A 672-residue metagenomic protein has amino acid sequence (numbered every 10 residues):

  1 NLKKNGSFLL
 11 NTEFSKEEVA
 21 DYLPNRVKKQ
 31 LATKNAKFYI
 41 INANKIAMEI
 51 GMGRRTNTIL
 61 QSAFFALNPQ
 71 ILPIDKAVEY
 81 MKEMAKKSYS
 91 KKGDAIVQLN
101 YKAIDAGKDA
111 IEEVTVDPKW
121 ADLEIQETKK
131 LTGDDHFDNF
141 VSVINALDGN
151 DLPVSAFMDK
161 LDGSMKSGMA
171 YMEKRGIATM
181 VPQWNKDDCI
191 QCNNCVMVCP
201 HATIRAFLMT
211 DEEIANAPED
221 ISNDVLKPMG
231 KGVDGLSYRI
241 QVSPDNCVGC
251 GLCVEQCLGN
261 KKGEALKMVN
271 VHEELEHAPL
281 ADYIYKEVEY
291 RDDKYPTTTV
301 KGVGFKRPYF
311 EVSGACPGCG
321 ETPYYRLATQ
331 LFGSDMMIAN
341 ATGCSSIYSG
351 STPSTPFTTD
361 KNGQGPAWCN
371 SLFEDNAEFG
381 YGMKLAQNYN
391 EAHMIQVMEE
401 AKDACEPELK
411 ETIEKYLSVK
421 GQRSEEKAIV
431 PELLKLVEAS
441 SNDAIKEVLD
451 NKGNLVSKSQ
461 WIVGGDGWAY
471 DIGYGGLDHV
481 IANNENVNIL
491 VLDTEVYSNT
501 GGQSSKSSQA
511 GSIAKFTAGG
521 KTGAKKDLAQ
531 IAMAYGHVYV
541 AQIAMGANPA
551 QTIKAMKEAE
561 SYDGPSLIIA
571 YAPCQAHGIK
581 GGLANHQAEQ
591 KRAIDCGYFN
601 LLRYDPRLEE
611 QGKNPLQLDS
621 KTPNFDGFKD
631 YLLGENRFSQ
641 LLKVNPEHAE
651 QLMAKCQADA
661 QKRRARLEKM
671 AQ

Functional and structural regions predicted by a protein language model:
N1-I144, A215-E219, Q503, A510-K515 (+1 more regions): Active-site cofactor/cluster-binding pocket
L2, Q30-T33, R175-I177, G232-D234 (+5 more regions): Solvent-exposed alpha-helices and their adjacent loops that cap or buttress functional pockets in soluble metabolic
S7-E13, A341, I489-D493: Short internal beta-strands
V19-L23, I50-G53, V116, N194 (+12 more regions): Short acidic, glycine/serine/threonine-rich loops at helix termini
I74-M81, A85, S90-N246, V254-M337 (+9 more regions): Ferredoxin-type iron-sulfur electron-transfer modules and their immediate structural context
Q98, K186, P317, G467-D471 (+1 more regions): Active-site glycine- and acidic-residue-rich loops that bind and position anionic ligands or nucleotide-like cofactors
C344, G465-G467: Active-site metal-binding loops of divalent metal-dependent hydrolases
N442, E447-V448, N454-I462, D471-V487 (+1 more regions): Glycine-rich ThDP/TPP pyrophosphate-binding loop and its adjacent helix/strand module within ThDP-dependent enzymes
